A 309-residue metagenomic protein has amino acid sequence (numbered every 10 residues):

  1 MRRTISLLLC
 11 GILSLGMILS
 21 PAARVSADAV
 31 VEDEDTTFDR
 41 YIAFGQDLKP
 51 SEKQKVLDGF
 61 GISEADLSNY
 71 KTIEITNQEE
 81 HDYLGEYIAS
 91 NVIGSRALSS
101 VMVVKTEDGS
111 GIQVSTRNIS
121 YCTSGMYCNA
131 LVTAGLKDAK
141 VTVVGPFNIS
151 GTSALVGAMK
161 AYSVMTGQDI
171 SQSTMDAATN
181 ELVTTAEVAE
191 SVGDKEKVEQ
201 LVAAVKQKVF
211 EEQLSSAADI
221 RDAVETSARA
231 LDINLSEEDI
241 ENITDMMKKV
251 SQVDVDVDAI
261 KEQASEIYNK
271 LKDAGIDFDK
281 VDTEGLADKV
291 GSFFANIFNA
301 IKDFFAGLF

Functional and structural regions predicted by a protein language model:
M1-L7, G11: Positively charged n-region of N-terminal signal peptides that target proteins for export
M17-D33: Sec-dependent signal peptide cleavage junction
T36-I42, K105-Q113, L136-K140, V183 (+3 more regions): Acidic/histidine-rich, surface-exposed loop or edge segments in extracytoplasmic proteins
D39-F44, I112-N118, V141-I149, E187-S191 (+4 more regions): Second-shell loop/turn segments in exported
K53-N77, H81-I93: Divalent-cation
H81-L136: Signal peptide-directed extracytoplasmic domains
M126, V132-I233, E238, D245: Soluble oligomerization/assembly scaffold segments of membrane-associated complexes
I233-F309: Charged, long alpha-helical assembly modules
